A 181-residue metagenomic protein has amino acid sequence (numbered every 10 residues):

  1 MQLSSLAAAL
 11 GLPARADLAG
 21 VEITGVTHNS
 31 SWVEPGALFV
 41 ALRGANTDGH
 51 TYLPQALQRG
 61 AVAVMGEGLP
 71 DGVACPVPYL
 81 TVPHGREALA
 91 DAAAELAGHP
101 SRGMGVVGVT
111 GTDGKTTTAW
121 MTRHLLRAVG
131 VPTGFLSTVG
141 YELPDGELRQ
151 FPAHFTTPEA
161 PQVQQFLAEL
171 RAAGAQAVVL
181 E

Functional and structural regions predicted by a protein language model:
M1-D91, E95: N-terminal leader/targeting and accessory segments in enzymes
A88-L180: Phosphate-binding loop of NTP-binding sites
